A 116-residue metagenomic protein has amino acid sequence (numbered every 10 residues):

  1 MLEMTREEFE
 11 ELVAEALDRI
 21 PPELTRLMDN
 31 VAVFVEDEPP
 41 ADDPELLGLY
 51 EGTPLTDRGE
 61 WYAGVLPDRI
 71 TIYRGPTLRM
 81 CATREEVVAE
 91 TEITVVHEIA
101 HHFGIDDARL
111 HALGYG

Functional and structural regions predicted by a protein language model:
M1-E90, H102, D106-H111: Active-site rim/adjacent substrate-binding subdomains
E90-E98: Short alpha-helical catalytic segment bearing the HExxH-like zincin motif of zinc-dependent metalloproteases
A112-G116: Short hydrophobic/aromatic patches at helix-to-coil boundaries
